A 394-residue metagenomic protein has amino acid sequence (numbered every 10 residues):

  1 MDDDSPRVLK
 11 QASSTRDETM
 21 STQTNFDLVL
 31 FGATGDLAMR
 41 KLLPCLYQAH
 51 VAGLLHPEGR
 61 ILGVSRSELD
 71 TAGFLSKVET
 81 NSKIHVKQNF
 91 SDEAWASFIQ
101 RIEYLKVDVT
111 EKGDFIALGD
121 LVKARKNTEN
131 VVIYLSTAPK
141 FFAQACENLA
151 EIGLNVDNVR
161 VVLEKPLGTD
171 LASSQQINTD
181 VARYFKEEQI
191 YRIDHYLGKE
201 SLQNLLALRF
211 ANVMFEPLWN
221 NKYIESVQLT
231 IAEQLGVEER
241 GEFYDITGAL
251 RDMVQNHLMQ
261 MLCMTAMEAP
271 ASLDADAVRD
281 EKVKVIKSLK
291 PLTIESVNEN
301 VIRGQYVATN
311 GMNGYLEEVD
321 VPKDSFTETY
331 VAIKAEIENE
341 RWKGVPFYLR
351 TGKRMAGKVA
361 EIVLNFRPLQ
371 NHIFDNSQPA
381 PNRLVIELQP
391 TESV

Functional and structural regions predicted by a protein language model:
D2-V162, L167-V394: Secretory/organelle targeting and membrane-embedding segments
